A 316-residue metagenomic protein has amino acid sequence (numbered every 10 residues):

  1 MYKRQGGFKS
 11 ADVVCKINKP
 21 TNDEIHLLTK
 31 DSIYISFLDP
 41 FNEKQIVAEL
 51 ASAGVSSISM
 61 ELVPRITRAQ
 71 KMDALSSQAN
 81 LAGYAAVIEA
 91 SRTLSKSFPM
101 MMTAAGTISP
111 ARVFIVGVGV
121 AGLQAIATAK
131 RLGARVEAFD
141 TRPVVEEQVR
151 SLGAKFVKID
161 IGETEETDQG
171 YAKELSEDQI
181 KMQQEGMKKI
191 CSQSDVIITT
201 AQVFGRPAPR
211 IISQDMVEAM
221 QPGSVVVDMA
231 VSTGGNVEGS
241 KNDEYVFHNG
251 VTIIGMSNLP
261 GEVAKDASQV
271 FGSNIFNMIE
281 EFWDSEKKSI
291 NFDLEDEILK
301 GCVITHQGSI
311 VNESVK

Functional and structural regions predicted by a protein language model:
M1-Q5: Conserved small/polar residues in nucleotide/adenosyl-binding loops
K9, V13-S91: Phosphate/diphosphate ligand-binding glycine-rich loop within oxidoreductases
S10-Q45, Q184-T199, P207-S224: Rossmann-fold NAD(P) dinucleotide-binding segment
I25, V47, V87, A125-I126 (+2 more regions): Generic hydrophobic/aromatic pocket-lining and core-packing "Φ" positions
P40-A69, R206-P260: Rossmann-fold NAD(P)-binding glycine/threonine-rich loop
E61-L62, T67-A104, V231, V237-K316: Adenosine-phosphate binding glycine-rich loop
P99-C191: Glycine-rich phosphate/diphosphate-binding loop of Rossmann-like nucleotide-binding domains
